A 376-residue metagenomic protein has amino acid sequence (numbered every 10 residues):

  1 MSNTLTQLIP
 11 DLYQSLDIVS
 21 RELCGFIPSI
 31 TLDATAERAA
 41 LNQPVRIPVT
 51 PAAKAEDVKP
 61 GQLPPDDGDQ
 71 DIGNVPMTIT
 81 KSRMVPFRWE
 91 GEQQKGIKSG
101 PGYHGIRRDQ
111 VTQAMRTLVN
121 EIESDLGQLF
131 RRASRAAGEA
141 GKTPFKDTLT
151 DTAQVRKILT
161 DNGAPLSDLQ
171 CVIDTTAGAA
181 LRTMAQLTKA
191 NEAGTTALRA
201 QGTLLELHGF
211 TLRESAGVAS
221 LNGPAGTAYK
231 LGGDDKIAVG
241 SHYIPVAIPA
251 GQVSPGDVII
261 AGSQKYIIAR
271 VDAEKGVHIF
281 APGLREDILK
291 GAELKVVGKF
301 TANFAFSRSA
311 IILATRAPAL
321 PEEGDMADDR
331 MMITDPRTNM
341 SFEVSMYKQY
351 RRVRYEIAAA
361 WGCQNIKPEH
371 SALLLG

Functional and structural regions predicted by a protein language model:
M1-I79: N-terminal "assembly arms/tails" that initiate or stabilize quaternary assembly in self-assembling proteins
M1-S29, E37-A39, T188-G223, A305-S309 (+1 more regions): Protruding loop/beta-arch "assembly-hinge" segments enriched in small, turn-prone residues
I47, P76-D147, T160-A177, Y347-A360: Long, contiguous amphipathic alpha-helices that act as assembly "spine/axial" helices in icosahedral shell and virion
P48, I260-G262, V297, A358: Residue-level recognition of conserved beta-strand edge/terminus positions
A55-V58, F87-R88, I97, A180-T183 (+2 more regions): Short helix/loop capping segments that flank catalytic or ligand/cofactor-binding pockets
S134-S220: Extended, solvent-exposed, turn-rich assembly/linker loops in the middle of proteins
A180, L187-L289, L373-G376: Autoprocessing Asn-cyclization modules and mimics
G283-R308, I312-L313: Glycine- and charge-enriched low-complexity intrinsically disordered segments
